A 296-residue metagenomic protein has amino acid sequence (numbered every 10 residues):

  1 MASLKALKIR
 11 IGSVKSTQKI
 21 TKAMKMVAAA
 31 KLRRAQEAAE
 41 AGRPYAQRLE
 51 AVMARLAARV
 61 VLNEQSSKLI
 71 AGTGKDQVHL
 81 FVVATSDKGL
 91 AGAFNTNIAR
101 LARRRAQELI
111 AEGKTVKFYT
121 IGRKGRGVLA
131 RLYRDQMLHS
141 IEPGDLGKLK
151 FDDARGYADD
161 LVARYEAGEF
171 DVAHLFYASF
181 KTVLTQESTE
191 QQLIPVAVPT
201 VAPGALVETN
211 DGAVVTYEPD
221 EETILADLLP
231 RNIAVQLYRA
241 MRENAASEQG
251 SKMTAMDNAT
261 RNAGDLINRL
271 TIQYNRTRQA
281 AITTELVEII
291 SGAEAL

Functional and structural regions predicted by a protein language model:
M1-L296: C-terminal beta-strand-loop-alpha-helix "lid" module of Rossmann-like NAD(P)-dependent dehydrogenases
